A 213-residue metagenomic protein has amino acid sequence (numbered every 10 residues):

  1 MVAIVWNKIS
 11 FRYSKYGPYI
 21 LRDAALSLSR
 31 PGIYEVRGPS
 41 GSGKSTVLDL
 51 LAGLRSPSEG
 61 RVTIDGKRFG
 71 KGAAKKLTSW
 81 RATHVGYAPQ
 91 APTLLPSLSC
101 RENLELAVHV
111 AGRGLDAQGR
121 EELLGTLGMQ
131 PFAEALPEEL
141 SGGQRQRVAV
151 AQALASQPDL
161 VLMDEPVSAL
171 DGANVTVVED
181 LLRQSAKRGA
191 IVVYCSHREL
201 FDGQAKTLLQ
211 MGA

Functional and structural regions predicted by a protein language model:
M1-W6, S10-D23, A74: A short, flexible loop at the N-terminus of ABC-type nucleotide-binding domains that lies
S14, E105-Q118, T126: ABC-type ATPase nucleotide-binding domains, specifically the catalytic core motifs of the NBD
A52: Helix-to-loop junction immediately C-terminal to a conserved catalytic motif
R68, D116-F132: Conserved ABC ATPase "signature" region
F69-G86: ABC ATPase NBD coupling module
L136-L140, Q144: Conserved ABC ATPase signature
V161-D164: Catalytic Walker B motif of ABC-type/P-loop ATPase nucleotide-binding domains
